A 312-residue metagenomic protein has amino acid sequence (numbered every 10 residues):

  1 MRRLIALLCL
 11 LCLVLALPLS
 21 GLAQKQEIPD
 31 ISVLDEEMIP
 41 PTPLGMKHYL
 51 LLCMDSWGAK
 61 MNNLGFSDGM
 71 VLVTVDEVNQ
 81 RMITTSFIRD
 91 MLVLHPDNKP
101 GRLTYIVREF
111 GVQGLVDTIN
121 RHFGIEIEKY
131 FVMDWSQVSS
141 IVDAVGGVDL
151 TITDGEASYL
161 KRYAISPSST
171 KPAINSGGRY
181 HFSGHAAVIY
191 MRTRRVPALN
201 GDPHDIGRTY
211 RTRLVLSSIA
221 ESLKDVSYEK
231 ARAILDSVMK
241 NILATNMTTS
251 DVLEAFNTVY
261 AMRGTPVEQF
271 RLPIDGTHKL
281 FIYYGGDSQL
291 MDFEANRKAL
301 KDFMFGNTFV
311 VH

Functional and structural regions predicted by a protein language model:
R3-A23: Sec-dependent N-terminal signal peptides of Gram-positive bacterial secreted proteins and lipoproteins
E27-P40, L44-K47, A59-K60, L64 (+4 more regions): C-terminal solvent-exposed extensions
P40-G45, D143-K230, V311: Flexible, polar/acidic helix-loop-strand segments at domain edges
L44-K47, G65-M70, N79-F87, N98 (+7 more regions): Extracytoplasmic
W57-N62, P100-E109, G124-K129, G177 (+4 more regions): Second-shell loop/turn segments in exported
N63-S67, D97, Y105-G114, V132-S136 (+5 more regions): Soluble non-cytosolic domains of exported or imported proteins
S67-G69, P100, V112-N120, W135-S139 (+8 more regions): Extracytoplasmic/secreted envelope proteins and their assembly/folding machinery, especially bacterial periplasmic
E109-K171, T248-T249: Amphipathic, coiled-coil-like alpha-helical scaffolding segments used for oligomerization/assembly
